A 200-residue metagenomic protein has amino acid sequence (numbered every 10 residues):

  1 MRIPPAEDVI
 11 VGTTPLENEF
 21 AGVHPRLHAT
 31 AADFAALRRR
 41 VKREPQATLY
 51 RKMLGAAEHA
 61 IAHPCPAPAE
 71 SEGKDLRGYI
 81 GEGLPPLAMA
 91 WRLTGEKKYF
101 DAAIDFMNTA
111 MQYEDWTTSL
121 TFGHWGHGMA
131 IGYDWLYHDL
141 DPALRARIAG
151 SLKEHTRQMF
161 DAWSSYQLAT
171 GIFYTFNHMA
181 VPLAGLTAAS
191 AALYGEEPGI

Functional and structural regions predicted by a protein language model:
M1-R51: Mature N-terminal, pre-catalytic/accessory segment of carbohydrate-active enzymes
R26-F34, R38, Q46-L54, E58-I200: Aromatic-lined, polymer-binding surfaces characteristic of secreted/periplasmic polysaccharide-degrading enzymes
